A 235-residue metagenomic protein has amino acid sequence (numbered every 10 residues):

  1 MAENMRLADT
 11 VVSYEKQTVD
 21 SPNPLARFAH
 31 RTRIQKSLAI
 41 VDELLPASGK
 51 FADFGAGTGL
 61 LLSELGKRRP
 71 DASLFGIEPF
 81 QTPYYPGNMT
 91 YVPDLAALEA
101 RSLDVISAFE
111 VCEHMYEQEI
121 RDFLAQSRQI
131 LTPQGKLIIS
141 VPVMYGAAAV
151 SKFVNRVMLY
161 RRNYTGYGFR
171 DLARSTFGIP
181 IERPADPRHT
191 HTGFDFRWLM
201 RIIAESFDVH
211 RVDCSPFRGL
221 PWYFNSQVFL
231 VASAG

Functional and structural regions predicted by a protein language model:
E3-T32, K36, L60, E64 (+3 more regions): S-adenosyl-L-methionine-dependent methyltransferase catalytic module, highlighting the catalytic core
A39-P46: Glycine-rich helix-loop-beta junction characteristic of Rossmann-like nucleotide cofactor-binding loops
S48-G57: Conserved class I S-adenosyl-L-methionine
K50, S73, K136: Residues at the starts of beta-strands that form the adenosine-phosphate
G57-A96: Class I SAM-dependent methyltransferase SAM/SAH-binding core
S107: A conserved beta-strand element that flanks and buttresses the S-adenosyl-L-methionine
E110-H114: Short catalytic micro-motifs in class I SAM-dependent methyltransferases
